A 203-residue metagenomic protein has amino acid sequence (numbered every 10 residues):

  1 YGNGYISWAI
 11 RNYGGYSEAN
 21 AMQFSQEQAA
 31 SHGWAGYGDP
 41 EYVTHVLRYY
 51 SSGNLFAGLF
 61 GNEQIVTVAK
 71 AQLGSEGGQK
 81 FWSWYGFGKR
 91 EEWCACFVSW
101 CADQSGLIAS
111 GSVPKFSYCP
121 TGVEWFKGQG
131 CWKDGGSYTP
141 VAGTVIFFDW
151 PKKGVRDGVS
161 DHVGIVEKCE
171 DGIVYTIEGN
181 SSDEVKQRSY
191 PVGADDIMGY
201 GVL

Functional and structural regions predicted by a protein language model:
Y1, I108-D183: ...with weaker cross-activation on analogous glycine-rich loops/strands in unrelated enzymes
Y1-Q64, Y190-L203: Non-catalytic cell-wall polysaccharide-engagement segments
I6-I10, V43, L47, N62 (+5 more regions): Extracytoplasmic/secreted envelope proteins and their assembly/folding machinery, especially bacterial periplasmic
N54-S110: N-terminal capping segments
Q72, S160-D161, Q187: A generic structural signal for ordered secondary structure
Q104, G143-V145, P191: Generic alpha-helical hydrophobic packing signal
E170-L203: Active-site signature of cysteine proteases
